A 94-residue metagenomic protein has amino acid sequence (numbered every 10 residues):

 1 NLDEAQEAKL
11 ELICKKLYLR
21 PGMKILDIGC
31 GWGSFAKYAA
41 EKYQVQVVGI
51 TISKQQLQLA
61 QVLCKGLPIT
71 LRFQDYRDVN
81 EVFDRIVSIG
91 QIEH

Functional and structural regions predicted by a protein language model:
D3-M23: Conserved alpha-helix/loop element of class I SAM-dependent methyltransferases that forms part of the SAM/SAH-binding
P21-G31: Conserved class I S-adenosyl-L-methionine
W32-Y43: Conserved SAM-binding loop of SAM-dependent methyltransferases across substrates and taxa, primarily the Class I
V45-T51: Conserved SAM-binding motif I beta-strand of class I
A60-Q61: Conserved SAM-binding loop
G66-Y76: Conserved SAM-binding strand-loop segment of SAM-dependent methyltransferases
R77-I86: A short acidic, Gly/Pro-enriched loop at the edge of an enzyme's catalytic core that lines a small-molecule cofactor
R85-H94: A short SAM/SAH-binding and catalytic strip from SAM-dependent methyltransferases
